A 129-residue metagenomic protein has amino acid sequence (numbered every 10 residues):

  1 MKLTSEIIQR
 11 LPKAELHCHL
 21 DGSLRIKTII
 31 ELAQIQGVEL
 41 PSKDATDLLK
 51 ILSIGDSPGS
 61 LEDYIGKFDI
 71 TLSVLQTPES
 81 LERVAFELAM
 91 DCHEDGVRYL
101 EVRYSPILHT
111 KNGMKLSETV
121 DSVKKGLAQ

Functional and structural regions predicted by a protein language model:
M1-Q129: Metal-cofactor-binding active-site regions of metalloenzymes
